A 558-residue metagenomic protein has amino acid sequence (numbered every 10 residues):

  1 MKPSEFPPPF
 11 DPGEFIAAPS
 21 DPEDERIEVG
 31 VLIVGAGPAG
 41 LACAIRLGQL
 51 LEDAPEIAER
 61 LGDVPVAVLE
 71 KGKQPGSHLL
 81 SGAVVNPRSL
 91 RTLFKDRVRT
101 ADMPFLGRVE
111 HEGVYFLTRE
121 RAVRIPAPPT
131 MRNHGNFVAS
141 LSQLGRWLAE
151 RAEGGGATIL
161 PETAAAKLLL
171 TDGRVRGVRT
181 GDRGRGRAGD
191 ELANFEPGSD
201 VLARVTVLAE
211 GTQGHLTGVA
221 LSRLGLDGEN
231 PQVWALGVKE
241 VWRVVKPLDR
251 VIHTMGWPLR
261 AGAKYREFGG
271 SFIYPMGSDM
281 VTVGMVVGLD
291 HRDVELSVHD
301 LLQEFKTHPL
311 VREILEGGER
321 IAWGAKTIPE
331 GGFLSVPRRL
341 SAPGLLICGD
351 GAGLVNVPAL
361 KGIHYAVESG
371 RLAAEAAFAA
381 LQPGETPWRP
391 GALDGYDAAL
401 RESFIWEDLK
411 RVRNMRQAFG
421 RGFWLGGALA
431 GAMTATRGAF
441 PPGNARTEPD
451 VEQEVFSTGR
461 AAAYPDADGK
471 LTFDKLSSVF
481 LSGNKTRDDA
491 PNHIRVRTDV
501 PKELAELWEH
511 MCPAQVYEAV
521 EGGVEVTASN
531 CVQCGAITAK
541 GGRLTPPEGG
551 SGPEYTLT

Functional and structural regions predicted by a protein language model:
M1-V31, R46-P65, S478, G483-K502 (+2 more regions): Extreme N-terminal leader/targeting segments of oxidoreductases
A36-P38, K71, L141: Glycine-rich Rossmann-fold phosphate-binding loop(s) that bind the pyrophosphate of adenine dinucleotide cofactors
R46-L50, G62-R119: N-terminal FAD cofactor-binding segment of flavoenzymes
R60-D63, S142, R146-W147, R151-E313 (+2 more regions): Predominantly flavin-linked oxidoreductase catalytic cores and closely associated redox partners
L61-D63, S77, G353-A359, R371 (+4 more regions): Active-site-proximal substrate-binding core of FAD-dependent oxidoreductases
G277-D279, L340-P358, H510-E518: Short FAD-binding loop at a beta-strand-to-alpha-helix junction that anchors the flavin cofactor in diverse
F419-K470: C-terminal auxiliary extensions adjacent to catalytic cores
A505-L557: Iron-sulfur cluster-binding cysteine motifs and their immediate structural context in ferredoxin-like electron-transfer
